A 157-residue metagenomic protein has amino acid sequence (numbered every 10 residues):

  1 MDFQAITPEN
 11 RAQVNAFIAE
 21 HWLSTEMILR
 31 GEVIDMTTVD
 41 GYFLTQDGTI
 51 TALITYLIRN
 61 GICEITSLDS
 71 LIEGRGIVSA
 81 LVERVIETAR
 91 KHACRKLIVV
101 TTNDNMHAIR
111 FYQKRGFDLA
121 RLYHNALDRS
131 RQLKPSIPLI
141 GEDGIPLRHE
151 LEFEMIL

Functional and structural regions predicted by a protein language model:
M1-F3: Extreme N-terminal starter segment of soluble prokaryotic enzymes
A5-R75, S79-E83, I156: Acetyl-CoA-dependent GNAT
R75-A89, R110-K114: Conserved acetyl-CoA-binding loop-helix of GNAT-fold acetyltransferases
A89-T101: Conserved GNAT acetyl-CoA-binding A-motif
V99-A108, H124-R131: Conserved beta-strand-loop-alpha-helix junction that forms the acyl-donor binding cleft
A120-L147: Short, flexible, glycine-rich and Lys/Arg-enriched loop motifs at helix boundaries that contact anionic partners
P146, E150-I156: A hydrophobic membrane-anchoring alpha-helix module
